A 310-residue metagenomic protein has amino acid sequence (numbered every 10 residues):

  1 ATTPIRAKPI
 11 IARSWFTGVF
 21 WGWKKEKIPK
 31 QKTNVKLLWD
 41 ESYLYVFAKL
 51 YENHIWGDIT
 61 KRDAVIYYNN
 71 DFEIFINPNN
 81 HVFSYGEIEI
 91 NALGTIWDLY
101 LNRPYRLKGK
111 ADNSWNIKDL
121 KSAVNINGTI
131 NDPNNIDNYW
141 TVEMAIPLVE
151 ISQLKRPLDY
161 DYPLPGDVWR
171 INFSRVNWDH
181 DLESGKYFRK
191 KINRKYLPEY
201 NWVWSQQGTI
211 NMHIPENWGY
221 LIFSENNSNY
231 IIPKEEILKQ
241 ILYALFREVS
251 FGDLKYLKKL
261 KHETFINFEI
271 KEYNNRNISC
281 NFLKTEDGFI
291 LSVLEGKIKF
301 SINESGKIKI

Functional and structural regions predicted by a protein language model:
A1-Y256, E272-G288, G296: Structural preference for beta-rich elements and adjacent junctions enriched in aromatics
Y256-T264: Short, tandemly repeated low-complexity microdomains enriched for cysteine and small residues
E263-N274: Exported/periplasmic ABC-transporter solute-binding proteins
I290-L291, K299: Generic short beta-strand
L291-V293, I308: Short linear proline/tyrosine/threonine-rich motifs used for host-factor recruitment and membrane trafficking/assembly
K299-I310: A short, surface-exposed interaction/processing loop segment used at functional sites
